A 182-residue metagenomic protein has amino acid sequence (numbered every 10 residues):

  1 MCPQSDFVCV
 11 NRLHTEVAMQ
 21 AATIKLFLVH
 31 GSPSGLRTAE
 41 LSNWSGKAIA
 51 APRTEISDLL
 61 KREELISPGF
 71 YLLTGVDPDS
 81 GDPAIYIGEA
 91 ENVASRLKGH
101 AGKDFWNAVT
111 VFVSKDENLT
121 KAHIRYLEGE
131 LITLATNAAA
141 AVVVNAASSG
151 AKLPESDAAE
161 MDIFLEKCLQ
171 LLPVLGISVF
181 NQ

Functional and structural regions predicted by a protein language model:
C2-P68, V76-P83, E91-Q182: Boundary/linker segments flanking structured domains
